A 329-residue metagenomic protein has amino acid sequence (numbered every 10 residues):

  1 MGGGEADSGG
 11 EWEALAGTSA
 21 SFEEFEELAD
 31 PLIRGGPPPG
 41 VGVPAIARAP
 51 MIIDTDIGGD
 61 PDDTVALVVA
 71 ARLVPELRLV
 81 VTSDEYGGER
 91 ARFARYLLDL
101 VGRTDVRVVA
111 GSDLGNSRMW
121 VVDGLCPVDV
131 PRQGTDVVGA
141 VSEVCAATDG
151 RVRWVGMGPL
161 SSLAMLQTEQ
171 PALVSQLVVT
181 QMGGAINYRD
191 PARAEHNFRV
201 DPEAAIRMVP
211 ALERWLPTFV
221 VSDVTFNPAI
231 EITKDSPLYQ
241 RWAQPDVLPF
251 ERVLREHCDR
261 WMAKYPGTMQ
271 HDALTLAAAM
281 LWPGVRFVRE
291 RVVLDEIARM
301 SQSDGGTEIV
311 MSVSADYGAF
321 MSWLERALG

Functional and structural regions predicted by a protein language model:
G2-A49, I53, E89-T148, E296 (+3 more regions): Metal-dependent C-N hydrolase catalytic cores
G10-M51, V65-E76, R199-E203, L216-G329: Conformational coupling and interaction surfaces
S21-R92, D129-N227: Active-site histidine-anchored catalytic micro-motif
V101-G102, L212, M280: A broad structural signal for alpha-helix termini and local helix breaks/kinks
V108, M208, L276: A residue-level signal for conserved active-site and pocket-lining positions in enzyme catalytic cores
W120-V130, A192-N197, K234-P237: Short, surface-exposed amphipathic charged segments that create phosphate/polyanion-binding patches used for binding
